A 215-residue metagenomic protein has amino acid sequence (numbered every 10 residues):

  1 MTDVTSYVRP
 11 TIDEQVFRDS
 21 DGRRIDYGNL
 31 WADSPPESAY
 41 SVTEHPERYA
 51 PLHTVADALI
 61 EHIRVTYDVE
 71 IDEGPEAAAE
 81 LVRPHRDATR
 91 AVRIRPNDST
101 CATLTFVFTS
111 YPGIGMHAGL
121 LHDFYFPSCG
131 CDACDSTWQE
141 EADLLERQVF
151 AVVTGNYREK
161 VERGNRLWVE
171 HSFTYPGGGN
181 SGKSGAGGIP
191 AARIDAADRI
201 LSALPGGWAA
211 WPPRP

Functional and structural regions predicted by a protein language model:
M1-L30, P36, I63, A118-P215: Acidic, proline/glycine-rich low-complexity IDRs
T2-V4, H45, Y49, E76-A91 (+1 more regions): A broad, low-amplitude sensor of folded, mature protein cores
D26-L30, S34-T54: Terminal, regulation- and interaction-focused segments at domain boundaries
S38-V42, S110, F124: Generic signal for short, ordered secondary-structure residues within or immediately flanking folded domains
A50-I71, C131: Amphipathic alpha-helical segments
E70-P112: Amphipathic, interaction-prone secondary-structure segments
I114-M116: Short, hydrophobic/proline-enriched secondary-structure or compact coil segments at domain edges
